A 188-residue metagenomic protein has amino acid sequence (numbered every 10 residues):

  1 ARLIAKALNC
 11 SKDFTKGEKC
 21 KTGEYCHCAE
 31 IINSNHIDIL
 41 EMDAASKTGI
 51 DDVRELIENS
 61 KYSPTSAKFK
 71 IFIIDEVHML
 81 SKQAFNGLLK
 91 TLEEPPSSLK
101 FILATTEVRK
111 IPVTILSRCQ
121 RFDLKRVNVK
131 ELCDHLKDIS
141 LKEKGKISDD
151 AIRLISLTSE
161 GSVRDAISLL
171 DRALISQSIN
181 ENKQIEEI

Functional and structural regions predicted by a protein language model:
A1-R121, E131, I139, D149: P-loop/Walker A NTP-binding region and its immediately flanking N-terminal helices in P-loop NTPase folds
K6, H27, N33-I37, K68 (+2 more regions): Extended, largely alpha-helical regulatory/partner-binding modules appended to the mid-to-C-terminal parts
